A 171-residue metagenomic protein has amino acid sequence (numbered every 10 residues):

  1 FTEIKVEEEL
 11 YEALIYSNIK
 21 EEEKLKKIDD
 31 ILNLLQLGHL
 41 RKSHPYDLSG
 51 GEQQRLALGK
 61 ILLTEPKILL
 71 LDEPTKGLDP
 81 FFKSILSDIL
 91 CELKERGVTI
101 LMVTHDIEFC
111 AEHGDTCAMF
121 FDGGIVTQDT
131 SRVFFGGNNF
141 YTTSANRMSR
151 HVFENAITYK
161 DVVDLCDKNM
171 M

Functional and structural regions predicted by a protein language model:
E22-L40: Conserved ABC ATPase "signature" region
H44, E73-P74: Walker B catalytic motif
H44-L48, E52: Conserved ABC ATPase signature
T104-H105: H-loop/switch region of ABC-family ATPase nucleotide-binding domains
C110-E112: A short, surface-exposed alpha-helical micro-motif characterized by mixed small hydrophobic and charged/polar residues
G124-M148: Conserved beta-strand-loop-alpha-helix hinge in the C-terminal portion of ABC ATPase nucleotide-binding domains
Y141-M171: ABC ATPase nucleotide-binding domains
